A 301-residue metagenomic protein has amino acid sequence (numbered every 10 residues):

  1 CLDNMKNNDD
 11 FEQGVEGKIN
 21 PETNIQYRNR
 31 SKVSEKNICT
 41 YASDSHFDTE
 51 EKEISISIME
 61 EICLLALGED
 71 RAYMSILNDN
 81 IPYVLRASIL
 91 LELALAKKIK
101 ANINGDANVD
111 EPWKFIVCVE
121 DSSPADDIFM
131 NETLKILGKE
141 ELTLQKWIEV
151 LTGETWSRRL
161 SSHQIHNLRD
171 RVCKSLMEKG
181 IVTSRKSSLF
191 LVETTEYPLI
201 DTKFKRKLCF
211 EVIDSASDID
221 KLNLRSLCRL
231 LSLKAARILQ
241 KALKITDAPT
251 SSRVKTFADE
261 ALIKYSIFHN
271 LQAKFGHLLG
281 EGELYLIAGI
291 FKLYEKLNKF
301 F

Functional and structural regions predicted by a protein language model:
L2-Q164, N270-F301: Short, amphipathic alpha-helical interface elements at domain boundaries that mediate macromolecular binding
K6, R28-R30, R71, R86 (+9 more regions): Arginine residue identity/basic-tract feature
I62-C63, L93, V172, L176 (+2 more regions): Long, contiguous hydrophobic alpha-helical segments, chiefly transmembrane helices and signal peptides
A87, A94, R169, E178-K179 (+3 more regions): Glycine-centered flexibility motif
K98, I181-V182: Short aromatic/hydrophobic-glycine micro-motifs
I103-L137, D170, M177, T183-L224 (+1 more regions): Accessory beta->alpha helical hairpin/"wing" motif in late/C-terminal subdomains of nucleic-acid enzymes
I136-R171, M177, I213-T246: Leucine-rich, amphipathic alpha-helical/linker segments
P198-F301: Glycine-rich, aromatic-bearing surface loops/beta-hairpins
